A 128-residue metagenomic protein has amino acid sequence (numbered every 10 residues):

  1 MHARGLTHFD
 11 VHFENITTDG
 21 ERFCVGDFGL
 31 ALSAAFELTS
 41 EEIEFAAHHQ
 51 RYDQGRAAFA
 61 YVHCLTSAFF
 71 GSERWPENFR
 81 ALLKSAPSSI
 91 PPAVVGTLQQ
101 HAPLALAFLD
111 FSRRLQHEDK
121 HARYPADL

Functional and structural regions predicted by a protein language model:
M1-L6, A31-A34: Short, charged, low-hydrophobicity "junction" segments
A3-F13, T18: Catalytic-loop of the protein kinase fold
H8, G20, F45-H49: Conserved aromatic-histidine-acidic binding/catalytic patches
N15-F28: Conserved protein kinase catalytic/activation segment
F28-L98, A107-F108, L115: C-lobe/activation-segment region of protein kinase-like
A107-L128: C-terminal non-catalytic accessory extensions
